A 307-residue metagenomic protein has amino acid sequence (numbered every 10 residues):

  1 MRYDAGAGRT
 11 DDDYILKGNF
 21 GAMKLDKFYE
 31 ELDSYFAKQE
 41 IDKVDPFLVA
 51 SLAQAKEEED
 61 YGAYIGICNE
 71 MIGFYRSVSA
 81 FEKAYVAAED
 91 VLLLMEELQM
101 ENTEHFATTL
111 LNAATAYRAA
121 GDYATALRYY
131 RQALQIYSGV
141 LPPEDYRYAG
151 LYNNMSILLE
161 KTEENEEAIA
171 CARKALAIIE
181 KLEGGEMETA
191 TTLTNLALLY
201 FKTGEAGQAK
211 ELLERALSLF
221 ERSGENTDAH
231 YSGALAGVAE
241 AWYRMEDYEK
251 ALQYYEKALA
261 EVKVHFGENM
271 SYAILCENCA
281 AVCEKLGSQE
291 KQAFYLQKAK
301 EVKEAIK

Functional and structural regions predicted by a protein language model:
M1-K83, A87-Q99, K307: Flexible inter-repeat linkers and adjacent short helices within tandem amphipathic alpha-helical repeat scaffolds
G18, E57-D60, E97-E101, G139-P143 (+4 more regions): Short coil/turn linkers that connect adjacent helices within long alpha-helical scaffolds, especially alpha-solenoid
K24, V44, E57, Y64 (+9 more regions): Residues that mark the junctions of alpha-helical repeat units in TPR/alpha-solenoid scaffolds
E30-A37, G66-S77, E104-A119, Y146-K161 (+4 more regions): Conserved alpha-helical positions within TPR/SEL1-like repeat arrays
V49-A53, L92-E97, L134-G139, L176-K181 (+3 more regions): Amphipathic alpha-helical segments of tetratricopeptide repeats
